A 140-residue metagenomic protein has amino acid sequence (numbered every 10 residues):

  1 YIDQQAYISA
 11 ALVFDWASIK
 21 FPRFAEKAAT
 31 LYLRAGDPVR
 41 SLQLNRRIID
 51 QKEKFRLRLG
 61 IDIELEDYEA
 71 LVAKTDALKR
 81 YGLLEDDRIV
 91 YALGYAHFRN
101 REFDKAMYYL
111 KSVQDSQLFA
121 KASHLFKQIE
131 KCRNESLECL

Functional and structural regions predicted by a protein language model:
Y1, L31-Y32, V90-H97, Y109: TPR/Sel1-like alpha-solenoid repeat signature
D3-Y7, R34-N45, E64-A73, R99-Y108 (+1 more regions): Alpha-helical linker/edge segments of TPR/alpha-solenoid repeat scaffolds and analogous pre-/post-domain helices
Y7-S9, A17-K27, R47-R58, G82-Y91 (+1 more regions): Generic helix N-cap/helix-start motif at coil->alpha-helix transitions
A17, T75-L78: Hydrophobic packing position at a conserved site in alpha-helical tandem repeat units
S18-P22, L33, R46-E53, F98-K121 (+1 more regions): TPR/TPR-like (Sel1-like) alpha-helical repeat modules
A29, L33, L59-I63, G94 (+1 more regions): Conserved small-residue packing positions in alpha-helical repeats and bundles
I63-D67, A77-I89, G94, F98-R101: Ligand-binding grooves and catalytic loops that recognize ribose/phosphate and carbohydrate rings, and esterified lipid
